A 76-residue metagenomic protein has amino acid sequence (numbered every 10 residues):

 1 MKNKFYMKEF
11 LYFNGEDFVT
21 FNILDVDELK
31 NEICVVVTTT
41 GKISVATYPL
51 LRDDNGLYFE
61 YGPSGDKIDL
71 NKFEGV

Functional and structural regions predicted by a protein language model:
M1-K4, K72-V76: Short intrinsically disordered terminal tails
N3-D17: Tryptophan-anchored aromatic micro-motifs
D17-I68: Acidic, low-complexity, intrinsically disordered interaction modules
